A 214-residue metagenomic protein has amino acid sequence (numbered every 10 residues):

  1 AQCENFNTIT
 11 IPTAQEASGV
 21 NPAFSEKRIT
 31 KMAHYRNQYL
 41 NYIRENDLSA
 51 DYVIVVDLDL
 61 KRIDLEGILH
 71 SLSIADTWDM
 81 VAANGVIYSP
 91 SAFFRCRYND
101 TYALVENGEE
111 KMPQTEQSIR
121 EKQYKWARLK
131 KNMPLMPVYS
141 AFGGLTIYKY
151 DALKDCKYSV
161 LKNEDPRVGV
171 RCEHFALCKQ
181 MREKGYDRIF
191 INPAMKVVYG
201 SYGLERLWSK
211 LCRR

Functional and structural regions predicted by a protein language model:
A1, I63-L69, G200-G203: A short acidic (Asp/Glu
A1-A50, V56: Active-site-proximal specificity loops/subdomain of glycosyltransferases
Q15-A23, Y88-P90, V197-Y199: A short acidic, often aromatic-flanked loop/helix-cap motif at beta-alpha or helix-coil junctions that lines enzyme
H34, Q38, G67-H70, A176: Alpha-helical elements of Rossmann-like donor-binding domains used by nucleotide-donor carbohydrate transfer enzymes
L48-A50, D76-W78, Y186-D187: Short, high-confidence coil segments that cap the C-terminus of an alpha-helix and link into the following beta-strand
D51-Y52, V56-L65, K196-V197: Short, internal active-site loops enriched in acidic
L60-V160: Conserved catalytic core of nucleotide-sugar-dependent glycosyltransferases
A127-R214: C-terminal catalytic/acceptor-binding lobe
